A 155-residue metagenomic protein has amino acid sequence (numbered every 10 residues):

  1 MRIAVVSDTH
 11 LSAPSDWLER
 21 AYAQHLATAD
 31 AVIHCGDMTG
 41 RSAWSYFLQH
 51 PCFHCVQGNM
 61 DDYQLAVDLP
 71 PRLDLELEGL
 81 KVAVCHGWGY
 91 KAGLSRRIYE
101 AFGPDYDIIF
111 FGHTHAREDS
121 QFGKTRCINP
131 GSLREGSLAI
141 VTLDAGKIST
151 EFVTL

Functional and structural regions predicted by a protein language model:
M1-F53, D61-P70: N-terminal active-site segment of His-dependent metallophosphoesterases
V5-S7, A31-D37, H54-N59, V84-H86 (+2 more regions): Active-site neighborhood of phospho(di)ester-bond hydrolases with catalytic His/Asp-centered motifs
V6, L77-E78, A101-Y106, Q121-F122 (+1 more regions): Binuclear metal-dependent phosphoesterase catalytic core
L11-P14, T39-A43, M60-A66, G89-L94 (+2 more regions): Active-site environment of divalent metal-dependent phosphoester hydrolases
L18-R20, D68-R72, G93, I98-F102: Charged helix-capping and loop-helix junction motifs
A23, S45, L73-D74, E100-A101 (+1 more regions): Short secondary-structure boundary/capping segments
C52-Y90: Helix-adjacent hinge/juxtasegments
E78-F111: Mid-chain, well-packed structural core segment of small domains
